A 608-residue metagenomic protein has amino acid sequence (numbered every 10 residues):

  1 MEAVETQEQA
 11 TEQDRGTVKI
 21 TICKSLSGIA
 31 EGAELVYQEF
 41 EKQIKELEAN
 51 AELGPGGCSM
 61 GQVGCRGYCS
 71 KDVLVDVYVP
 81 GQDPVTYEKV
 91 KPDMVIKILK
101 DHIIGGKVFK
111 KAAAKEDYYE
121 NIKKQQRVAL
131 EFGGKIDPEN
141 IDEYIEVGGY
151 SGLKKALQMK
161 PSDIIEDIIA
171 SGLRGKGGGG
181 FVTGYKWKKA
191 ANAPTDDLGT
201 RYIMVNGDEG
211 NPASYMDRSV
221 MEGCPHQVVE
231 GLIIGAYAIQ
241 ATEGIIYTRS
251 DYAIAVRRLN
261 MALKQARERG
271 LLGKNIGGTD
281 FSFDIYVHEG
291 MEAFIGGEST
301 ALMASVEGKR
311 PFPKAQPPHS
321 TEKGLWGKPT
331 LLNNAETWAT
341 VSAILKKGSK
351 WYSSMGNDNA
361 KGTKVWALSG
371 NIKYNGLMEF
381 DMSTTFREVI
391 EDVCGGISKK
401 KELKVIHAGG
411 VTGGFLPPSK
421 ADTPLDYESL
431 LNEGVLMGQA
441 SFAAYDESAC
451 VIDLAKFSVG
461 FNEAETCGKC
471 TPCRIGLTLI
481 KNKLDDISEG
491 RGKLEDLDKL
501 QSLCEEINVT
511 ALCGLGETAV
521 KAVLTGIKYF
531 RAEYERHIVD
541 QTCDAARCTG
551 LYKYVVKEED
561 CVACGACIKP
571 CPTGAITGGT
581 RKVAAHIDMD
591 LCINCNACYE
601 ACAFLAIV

Functional and structural regions predicted by a protein language model:
E2-V18, A33-M60, V75-G106, S151-A170 (+12 more regions): Ferredoxin-type iron-sulfur electron-transfer modules in oxidoreductases and energy-metabolism complexes
K110-A170, N333-G348: Flexible inter-domain linker/hinge segments
I136-P138, Y144-S151, N206-D217, S320-L325 (+2 more regions): Gly-rich Lys/Arg/Thr-decorated short loops/hinges at beta-loop-alpha junctions or inter-strand turns that position
K154-D197, S353-S354, N359, A367 (+3 more regions): Accessory "access/gating" subregions that flank catalytic or transport cores
C224-A238: Histidine-anchored nucleotide/phosphate-binding helix
G231-I233, M382-S398: Short amphipathic, charge-patterned alpha-helical segments
V256-M382, C394: Hydrophobic alpha-helical positions that pack around
A360-Y374, F386, D544-K582, H586-M589 (+2 more regions): C-terminal accessory/binding modules appended to enzymatic or scaffolding proteins
